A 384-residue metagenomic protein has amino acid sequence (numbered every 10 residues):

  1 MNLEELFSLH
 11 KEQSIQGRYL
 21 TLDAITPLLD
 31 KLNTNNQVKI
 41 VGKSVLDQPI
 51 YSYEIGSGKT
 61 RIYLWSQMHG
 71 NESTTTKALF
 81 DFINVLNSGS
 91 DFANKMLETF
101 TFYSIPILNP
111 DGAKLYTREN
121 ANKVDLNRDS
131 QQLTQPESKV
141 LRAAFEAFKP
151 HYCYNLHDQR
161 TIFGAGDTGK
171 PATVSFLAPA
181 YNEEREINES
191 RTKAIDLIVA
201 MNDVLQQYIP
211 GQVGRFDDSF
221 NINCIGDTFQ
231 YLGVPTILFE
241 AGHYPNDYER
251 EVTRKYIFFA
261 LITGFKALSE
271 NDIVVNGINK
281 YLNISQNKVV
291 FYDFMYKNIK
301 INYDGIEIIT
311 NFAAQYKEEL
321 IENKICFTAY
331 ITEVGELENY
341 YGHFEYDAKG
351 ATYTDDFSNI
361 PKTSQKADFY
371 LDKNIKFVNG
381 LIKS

Functional and structural regions predicted by a protein language model:
M1-D23, F148, L177-I187, R191-S384: C-terminal accessory segments enriched in acidic
T34-G42, P210-F216: Short secondary-structure junctions
V38, S52, S104, C153 (+1 more regions): Conserved beta-strand scaffold positions in the cores of enzyme catalytic domains, especially in NTP/NDP-utilizing
Y51-K59: Short beta-strand-to-loop junctions in surface cap/lid or active-site-entrance loops
K59-R61, S73-G211: Active-site/substrate-binding loop(s) of hydrolase catalytic cores
Y63-S66: Short hydrophobic beta-strand that contains or immediately precedes a catalytic carboxylate
